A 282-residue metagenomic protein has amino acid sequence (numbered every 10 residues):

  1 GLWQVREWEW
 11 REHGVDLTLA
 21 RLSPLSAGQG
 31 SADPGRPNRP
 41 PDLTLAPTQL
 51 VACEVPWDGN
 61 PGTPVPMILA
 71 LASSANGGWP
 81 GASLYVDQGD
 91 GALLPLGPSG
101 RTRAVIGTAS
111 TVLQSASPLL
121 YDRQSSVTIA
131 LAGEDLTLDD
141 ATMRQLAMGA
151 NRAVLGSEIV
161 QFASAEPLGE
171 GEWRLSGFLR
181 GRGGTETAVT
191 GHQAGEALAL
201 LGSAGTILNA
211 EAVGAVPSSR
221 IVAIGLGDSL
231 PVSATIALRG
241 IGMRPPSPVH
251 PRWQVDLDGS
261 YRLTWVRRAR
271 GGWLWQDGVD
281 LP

Functional and structural regions predicted by a protein language model:
G1-P282: C-terminal extracytoplasmic interaction modules
